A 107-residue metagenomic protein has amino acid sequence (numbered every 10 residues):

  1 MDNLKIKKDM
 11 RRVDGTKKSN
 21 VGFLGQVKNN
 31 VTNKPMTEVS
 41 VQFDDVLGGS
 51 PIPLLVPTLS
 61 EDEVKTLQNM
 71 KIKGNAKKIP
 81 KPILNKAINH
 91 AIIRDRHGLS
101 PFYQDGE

Functional and structural regions predicted by a protein language model:
M1-E107: Charge-dense, intrinsically disordered terminal/linker segments
